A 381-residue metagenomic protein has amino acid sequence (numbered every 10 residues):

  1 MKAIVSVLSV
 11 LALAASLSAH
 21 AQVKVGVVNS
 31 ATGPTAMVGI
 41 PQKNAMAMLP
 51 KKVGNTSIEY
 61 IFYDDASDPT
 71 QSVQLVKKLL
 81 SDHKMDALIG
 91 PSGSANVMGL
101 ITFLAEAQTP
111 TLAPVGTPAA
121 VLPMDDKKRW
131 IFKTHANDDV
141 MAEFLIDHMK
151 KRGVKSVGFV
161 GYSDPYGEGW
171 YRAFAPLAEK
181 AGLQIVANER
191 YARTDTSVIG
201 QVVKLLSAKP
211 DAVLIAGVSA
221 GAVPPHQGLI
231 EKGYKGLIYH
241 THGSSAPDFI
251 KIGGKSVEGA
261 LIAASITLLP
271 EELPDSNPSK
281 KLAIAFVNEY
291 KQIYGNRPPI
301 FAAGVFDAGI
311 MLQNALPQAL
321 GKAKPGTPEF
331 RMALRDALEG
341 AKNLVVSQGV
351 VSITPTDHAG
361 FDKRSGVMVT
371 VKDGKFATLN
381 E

Functional and structural regions predicted by a protein language model:
A3-L11, A21-E381: Extracytosolic ligand-binding ectodomains
